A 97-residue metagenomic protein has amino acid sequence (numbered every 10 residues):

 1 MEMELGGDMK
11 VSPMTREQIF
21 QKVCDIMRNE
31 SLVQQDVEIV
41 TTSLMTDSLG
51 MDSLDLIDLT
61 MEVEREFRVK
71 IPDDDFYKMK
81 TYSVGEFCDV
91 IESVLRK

Functional and structural regions predicted by a protein language model:
E2-M51, D55, T60-M61, R65-K97: Phosphopantetheine-dependent thiolation modules in NRPS/PKS and related acyl-activating systems
